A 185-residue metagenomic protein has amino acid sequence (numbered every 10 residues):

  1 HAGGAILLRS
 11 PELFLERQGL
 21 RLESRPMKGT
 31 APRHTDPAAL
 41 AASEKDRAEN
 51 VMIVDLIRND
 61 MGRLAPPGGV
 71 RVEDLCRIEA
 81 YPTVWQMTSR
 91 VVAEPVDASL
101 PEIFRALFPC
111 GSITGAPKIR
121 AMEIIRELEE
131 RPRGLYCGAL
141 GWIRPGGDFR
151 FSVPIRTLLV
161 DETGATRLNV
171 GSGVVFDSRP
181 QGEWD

Functional and structural regions predicted by a protein language model:
H1-D185: Extended alpha-helical targeting/anchoring segments, especially N-terminal organellar/secretory targeting helices
